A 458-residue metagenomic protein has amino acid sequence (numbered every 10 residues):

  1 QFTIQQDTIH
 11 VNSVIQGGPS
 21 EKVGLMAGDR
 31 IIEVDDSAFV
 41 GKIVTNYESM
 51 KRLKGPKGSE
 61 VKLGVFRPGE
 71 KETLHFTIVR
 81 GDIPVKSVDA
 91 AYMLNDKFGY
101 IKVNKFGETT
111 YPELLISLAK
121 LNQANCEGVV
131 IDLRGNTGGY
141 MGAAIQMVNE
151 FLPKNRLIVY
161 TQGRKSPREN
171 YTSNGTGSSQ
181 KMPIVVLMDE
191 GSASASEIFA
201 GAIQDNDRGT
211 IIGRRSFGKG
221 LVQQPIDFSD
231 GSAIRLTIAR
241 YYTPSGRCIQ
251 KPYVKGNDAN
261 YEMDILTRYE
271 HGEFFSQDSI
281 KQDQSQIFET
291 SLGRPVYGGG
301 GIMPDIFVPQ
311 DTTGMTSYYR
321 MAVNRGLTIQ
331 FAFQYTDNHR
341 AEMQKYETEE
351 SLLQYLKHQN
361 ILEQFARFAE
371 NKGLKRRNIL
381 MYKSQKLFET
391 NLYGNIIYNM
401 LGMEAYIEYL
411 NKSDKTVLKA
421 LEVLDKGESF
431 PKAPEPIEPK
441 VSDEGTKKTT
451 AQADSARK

Functional and structural regions predicted by a protein language model:
Q1-I9, S13: PDZ/PDZ-like peptide-tail recognition elements
D7-T8, S37, T73, S279 (+2 more regions): Coil residues (strongly favoring Ser/Thr
H10-M26, D35-A38, K42, N46-G231: Cleft-lining beta-strand/loop regions that shape enzyme active-site pockets
G28-R30: Structural motif
V34-D35, F66, P252, G299: Residue-level recognition of conserved beta-strand edge/terminus positions
A195, D207, R214, G218-Q286: Polar, glycine-rich mid-to-C-terminal structural blocks that act as macromolecule-binding/assembly scaffolds
C248-I249, Y253-Q452, A456-K458: Conserved functional hotspot residues or short segments at active or partner-binding sites across diverse domains
